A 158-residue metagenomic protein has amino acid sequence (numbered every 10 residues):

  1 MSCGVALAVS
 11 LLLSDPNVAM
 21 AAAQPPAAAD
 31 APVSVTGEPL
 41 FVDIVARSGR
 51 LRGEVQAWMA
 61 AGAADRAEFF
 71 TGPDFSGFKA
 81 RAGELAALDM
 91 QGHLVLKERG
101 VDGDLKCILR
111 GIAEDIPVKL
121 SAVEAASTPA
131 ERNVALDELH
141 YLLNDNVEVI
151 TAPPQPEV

Functional and structural regions predicted by a protein language model:
S2-D15: Bacterial N-terminal signal peptides
A19-S76, Q155-V158: Immediate post-signal-peptide N-terminus of mature secreted/exported proteins
S34-V45, V118-V158: C-terminal amphipathic alpha-helix
S48, R52-G62, D89-L96, P117-S127 (+2 more regions): A structural signal for well-ordered alpha-helices, especially hydrophobic packing surfaces of coiled-coils
G72-G83, G103-G111, R132-Y141: Short, charged, amphipathic alpha-helical segments
A82-L85, I116: Alpha-helical transition-metal enzyme core signature, strongest for iron centers
L88-L109: Short, solvent-exposed, charged loop/turn and helix-capping segments that join or cap alpha-helices on peripheral
